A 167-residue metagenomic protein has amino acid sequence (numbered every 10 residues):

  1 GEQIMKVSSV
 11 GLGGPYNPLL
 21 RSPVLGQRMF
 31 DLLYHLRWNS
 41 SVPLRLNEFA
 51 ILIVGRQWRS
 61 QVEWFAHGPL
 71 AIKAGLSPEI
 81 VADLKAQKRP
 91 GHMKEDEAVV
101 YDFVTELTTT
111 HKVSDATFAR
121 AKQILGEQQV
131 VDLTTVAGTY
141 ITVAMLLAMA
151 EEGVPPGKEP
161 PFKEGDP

Functional and structural regions predicted by a protein language model:
G1-L44, G165-P167: Mobile cap/lid helix-loop segments that border enzyme active or cofactor-binding sites and regulate substrate access
G11-P18, L44-Q57, V131-T134: Alpha-helical scaffold segments that form or flank carboxylate-/histidine-based iron centers
G26-S40, A86, D115-L125: Short amphipathic alpha-helical segments and their helix-coil junctions
V42, L46-F49, V54-A74, P78: Conserved alpha-helical segments that form or flank metal/cofactor-binding pockets of metalloenzymes
I53-Q57, Q87-G91, I124-E127, A137-V143: A short structural micro-motif
G68-K94: Histidine/lysine/aspartate-rich catalytic loop segments that bind and position anionic ligands
K94-T134: Acidic/histidine-rich alpha-helical segments that form the ligand environment of transition-metal centers
R120-K122, G138, L146-P167: Acidic, carboxylate-rich catalytic segments that either coordinate divalent cations
